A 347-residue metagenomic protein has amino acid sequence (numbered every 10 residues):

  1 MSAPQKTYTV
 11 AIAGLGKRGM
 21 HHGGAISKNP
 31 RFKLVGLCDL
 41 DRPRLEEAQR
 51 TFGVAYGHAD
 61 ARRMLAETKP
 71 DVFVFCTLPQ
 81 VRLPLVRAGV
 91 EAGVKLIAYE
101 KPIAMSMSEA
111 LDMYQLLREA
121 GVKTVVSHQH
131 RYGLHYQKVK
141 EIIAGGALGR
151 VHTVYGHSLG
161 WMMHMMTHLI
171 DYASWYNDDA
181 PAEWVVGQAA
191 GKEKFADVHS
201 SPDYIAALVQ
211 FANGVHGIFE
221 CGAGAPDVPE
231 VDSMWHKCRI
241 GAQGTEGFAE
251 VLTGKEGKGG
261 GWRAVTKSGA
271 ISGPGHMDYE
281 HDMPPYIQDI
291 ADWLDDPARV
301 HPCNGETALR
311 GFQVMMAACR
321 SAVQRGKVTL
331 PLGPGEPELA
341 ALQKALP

Functional and structural regions predicted by a protein language model:
M1-F52, S174: N-terminal Rossmann-like dinucleotide-binding module
P4, H168-G261, P284-H301, M315-C319 (+1 more regions): Contiguous beta-strand/loop segments that form the cofactor/metal-binding neighborhood of enzyme cores
K33-G36, S272-H276, W293-L309: Glycine- and charged-residue-rich phosphate/anionic-cofactor binding loop of Rossmann-like
G36, Y56, V72, L96 (+1 more regions): Short, Asp-centered acidic motifs that coordinate Mg2+ and/or phosphate in catalytic or ligand-binding sites
L40-P43, H276-I287: Active-site loop of classical SDR/Rossmann-like NAD(P)-dependent oxidoreductases, centered on the catalytic Tyr-X3-Lys
V54-A61: Conserved SAM-binding strand-loop segment of SAM-dependent methyltransferases
L65-E67, D71-V72, L78-P79, L83-R131 (+1 more regions): Beta-strand-loop-alpha-helix segment that lines the small-molecule cofactor/substrate pocket of alpha/beta enzymes
A120-V209, R325: Predominantly a Rossmann-like dinucleotide-binding segment in NAD(P)-dependent oxidoreductases
